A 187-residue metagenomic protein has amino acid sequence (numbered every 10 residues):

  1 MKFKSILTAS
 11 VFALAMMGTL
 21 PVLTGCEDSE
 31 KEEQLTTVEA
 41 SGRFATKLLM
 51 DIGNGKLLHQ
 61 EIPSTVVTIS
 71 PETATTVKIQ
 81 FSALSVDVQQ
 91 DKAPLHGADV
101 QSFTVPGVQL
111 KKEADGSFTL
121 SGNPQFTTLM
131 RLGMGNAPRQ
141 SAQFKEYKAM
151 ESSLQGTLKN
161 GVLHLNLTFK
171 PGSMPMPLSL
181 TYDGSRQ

Functional and structural regions predicted by a protein language model:
K2-A9, M17-K47, S173-Q187: Bacterial Sec-dependent N-terminal signal peptides
L23, S102-Q109, M150-Q187: Edge beta-strand at a domain terminus
E30-E72: N-terminal export/targeting and maturation segments
T37-A40, L110-L120, T157-L163: Edge/loop elements at the starts and ends of beta-strands within beta-rich repeat scaffolds
K47-D51, L84-Q89, T127, K170-M174: Hydrophobic lipid-interacting interfaces of membrane-associated proteins
I62-A149: Predominantly extracellular/secreted and cell-surface proteins with exposed, flexible low-complexity segments
